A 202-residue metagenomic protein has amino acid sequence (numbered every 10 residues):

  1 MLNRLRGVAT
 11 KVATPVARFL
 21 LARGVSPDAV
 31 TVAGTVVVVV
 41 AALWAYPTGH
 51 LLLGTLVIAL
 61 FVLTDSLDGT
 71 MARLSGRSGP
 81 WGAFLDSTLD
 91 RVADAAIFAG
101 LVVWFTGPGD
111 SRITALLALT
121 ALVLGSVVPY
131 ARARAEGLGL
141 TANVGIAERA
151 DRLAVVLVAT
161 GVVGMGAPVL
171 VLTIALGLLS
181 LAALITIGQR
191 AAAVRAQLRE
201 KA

Functional and structural regions predicted by a protein language model:
M1-L56, V62, A96-A202: Hydrophobic alpha-helical transmembrane segments
T10, T14, R18, D68-A72 (+2 more regions): Juxtamembrane helix-capping/reentrant segments at transmembrane boundaries
L60-F61, G82: Active-site alpha-helix of zinc metalloproteases
F61-T64, D90: Alpha-helical transmembrane segments in multi-pass membrane proteins
D65, D86, G125: Conserved G/P- and acidic residue-centered "switch" motifs that form tight phosphate/ATP-binding loops in soluble
A93: A glycine-rich phosphate/pyrophosphate-binding beta-strand-loop-alpha-helix module
